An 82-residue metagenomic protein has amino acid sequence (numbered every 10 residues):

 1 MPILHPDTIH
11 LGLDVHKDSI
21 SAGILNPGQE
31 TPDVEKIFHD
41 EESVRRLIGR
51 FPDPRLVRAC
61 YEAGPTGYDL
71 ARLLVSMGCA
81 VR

Functional and structural regions predicted by a protein language model:
M1-R82: Phosphate- and other anionic-substrate recognition elements at nucleic-acid/protein interfaces
